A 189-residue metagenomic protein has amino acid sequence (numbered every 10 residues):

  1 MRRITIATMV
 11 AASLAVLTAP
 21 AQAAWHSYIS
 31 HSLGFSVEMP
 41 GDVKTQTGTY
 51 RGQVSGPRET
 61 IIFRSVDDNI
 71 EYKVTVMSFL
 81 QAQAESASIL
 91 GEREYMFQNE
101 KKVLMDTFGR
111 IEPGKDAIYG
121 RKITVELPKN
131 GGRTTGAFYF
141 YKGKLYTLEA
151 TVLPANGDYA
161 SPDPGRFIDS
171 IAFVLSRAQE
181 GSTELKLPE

Functional and structural regions predicted by a protein language model:
M1-V10: Bacterial N-terminal signal peptides that target proteins for export
T18-A23: Sec/Tat signal peptide C-region and signal peptidase I cleavage site
A24-S32, Y50-Q53, E180-T183: Short acidic/polar N-terminal linker immediately downstream of export determinants
H31, E38-P40, Q46, R64-V66 (+3 more regions): A structural detector for beta-sheet-dominated domains
H31, V43, S88-L104, K144-E189: Surface-exposed amphipathic alpha-helical segments
E38-I62, E94-Y141: Signature of long, low-cysteine stretches enriched in small and polar/charged residues
G48-Y50, Q83-S88, G114, D158-P162: A short, polar/proline- and glycine-enriched secondary-structure boundary/capping micro-motif
I61-G91, T147-E149: A short acidic-to-branched-hydrophobic micro-motif
